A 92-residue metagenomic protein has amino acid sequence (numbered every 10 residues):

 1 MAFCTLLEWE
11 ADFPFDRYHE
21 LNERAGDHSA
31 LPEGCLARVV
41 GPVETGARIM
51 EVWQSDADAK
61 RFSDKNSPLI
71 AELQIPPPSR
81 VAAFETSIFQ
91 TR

Functional and structural regions predicted by a protein language model:
M1-M50, Q54-L69, I75-R92: Short S/T/G/P-rich N-terminal loop/turn motif that feeds into the first structured element of a domain
